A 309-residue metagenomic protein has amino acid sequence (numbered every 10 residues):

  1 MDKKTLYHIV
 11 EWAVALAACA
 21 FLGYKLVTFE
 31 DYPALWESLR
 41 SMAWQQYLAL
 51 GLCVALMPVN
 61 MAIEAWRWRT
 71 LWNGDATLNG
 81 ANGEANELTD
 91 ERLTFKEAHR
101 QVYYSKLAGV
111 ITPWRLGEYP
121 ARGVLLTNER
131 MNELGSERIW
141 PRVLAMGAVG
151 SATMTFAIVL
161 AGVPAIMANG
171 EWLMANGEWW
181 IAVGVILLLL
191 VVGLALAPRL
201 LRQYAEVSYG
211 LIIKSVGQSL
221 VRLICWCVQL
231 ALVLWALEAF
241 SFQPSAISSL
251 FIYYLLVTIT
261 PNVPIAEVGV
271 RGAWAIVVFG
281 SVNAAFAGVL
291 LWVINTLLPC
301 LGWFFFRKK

Functional and structural regions predicted by a protein language model:
M1-V102, S151-N262, S281-K309: Predominantly cytoplasmic-facing regulatory/coupling regions of multi-pass membrane proteins
H8, M61, R115, V268-G269: Hydrophobic transmembrane-helix microenvironments that flank and shape a buried ionizable site
L78, D90, H99-N128: Extended non-transmembrane interhelical loops and adjacent amphipathic helices of multipass membrane proteins
A98, V102, E133-S151: Alpha-helical membrane-spanning segments of integral membrane proteins, especially the hydrophobic core of TM bundles
A108-V110, F251-G272: Transmembrane alpha-helix interface/packing and boundary motifs in multi-pass membrane proteins, characterized by
T112, L116-G117, A148-F156: Membrane-embedded alpha-helical core segments of multi-pass
E118-T127, V263-F279: Re-entrant/interfacial helical elements at transmembrane boundaries that shape and gate the permeation pathway
E129-R142, V282-L290: Membrane-interface alpha-helices at helix entry/exit sites of multi-pass transporters
